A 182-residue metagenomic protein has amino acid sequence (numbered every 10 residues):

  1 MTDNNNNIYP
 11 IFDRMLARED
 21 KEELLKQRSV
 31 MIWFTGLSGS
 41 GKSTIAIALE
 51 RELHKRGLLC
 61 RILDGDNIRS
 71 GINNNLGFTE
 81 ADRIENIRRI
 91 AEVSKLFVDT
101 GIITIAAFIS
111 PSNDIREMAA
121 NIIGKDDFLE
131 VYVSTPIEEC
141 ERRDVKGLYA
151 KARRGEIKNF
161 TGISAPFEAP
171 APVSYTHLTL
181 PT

Functional and structural regions predicted by a protein language model:
M1-V30: Extreme N-terminal, non-catalytic leader segments that precede Walker-type/kinase nucleotide-binding cores
F34: Hydrophobic anchor at the beta1->P-loop junction of P-loop NTPases
S38: The conserved Walker
K42: Conserved lysine of the Walker
I47-R89: Conserved substrate/cofactor phosphate-moiety recognition/catalytic segment in nucleotide-dependent phosphotransferases
C60-G65, T100-I109: Short beta-strand segments at enzyme active-site cores
G77, S94-T100, F108-K151: ATP-dependent NMP and nucleoside kinases share a basic, alpha-helical "lid"
T176-T182: Conserved small/polar residues in nucleotide/adenosyl-binding loops
